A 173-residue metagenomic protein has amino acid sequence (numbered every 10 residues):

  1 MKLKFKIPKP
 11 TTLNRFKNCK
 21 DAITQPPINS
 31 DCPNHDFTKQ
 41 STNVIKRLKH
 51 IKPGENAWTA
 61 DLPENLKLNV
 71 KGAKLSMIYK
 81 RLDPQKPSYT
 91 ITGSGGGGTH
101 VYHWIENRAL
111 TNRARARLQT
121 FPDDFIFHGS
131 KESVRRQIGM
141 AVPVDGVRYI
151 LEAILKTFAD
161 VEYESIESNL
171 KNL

Functional and structural regions predicted by a protein language model:
M1-I78: Class I S-adenosyl-L-methionine
S88: Alpha-helical segment proximal to the catalytic Tyr-Lys
G95-G98: Short, solvent-exposed loop/turn segments at secondary-structure junctions
V101-R108, G139: Short, surface-exposed loop/helix-turn segments at secondary-structure junctions that function as lids/hinges flanking
I105-F125: Low-complexity, glycine/alanine/valine/leucine- and proline-rich hydrophobic stretches
K131-L173: Generic C-terminus detector
